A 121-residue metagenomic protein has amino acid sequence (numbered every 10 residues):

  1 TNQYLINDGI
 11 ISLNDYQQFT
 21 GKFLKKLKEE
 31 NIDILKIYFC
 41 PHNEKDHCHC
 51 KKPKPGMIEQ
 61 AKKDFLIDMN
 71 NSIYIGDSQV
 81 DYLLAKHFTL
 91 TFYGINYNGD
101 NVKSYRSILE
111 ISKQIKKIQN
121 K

Functional and structural regions predicted by a protein language model:
T1-Q3: Short, conserved active-site loops that position catalytic residues or coordinate cofactors/metal ions across diverse
L5-I10: Short, solvent-exposed loop/turn segments at secondary-structure junctions
L13-L35, N43-Y74, S78-K121: Asp-based, Mg2+/Mn2+-dependent phosphohydrolase catalytic module
